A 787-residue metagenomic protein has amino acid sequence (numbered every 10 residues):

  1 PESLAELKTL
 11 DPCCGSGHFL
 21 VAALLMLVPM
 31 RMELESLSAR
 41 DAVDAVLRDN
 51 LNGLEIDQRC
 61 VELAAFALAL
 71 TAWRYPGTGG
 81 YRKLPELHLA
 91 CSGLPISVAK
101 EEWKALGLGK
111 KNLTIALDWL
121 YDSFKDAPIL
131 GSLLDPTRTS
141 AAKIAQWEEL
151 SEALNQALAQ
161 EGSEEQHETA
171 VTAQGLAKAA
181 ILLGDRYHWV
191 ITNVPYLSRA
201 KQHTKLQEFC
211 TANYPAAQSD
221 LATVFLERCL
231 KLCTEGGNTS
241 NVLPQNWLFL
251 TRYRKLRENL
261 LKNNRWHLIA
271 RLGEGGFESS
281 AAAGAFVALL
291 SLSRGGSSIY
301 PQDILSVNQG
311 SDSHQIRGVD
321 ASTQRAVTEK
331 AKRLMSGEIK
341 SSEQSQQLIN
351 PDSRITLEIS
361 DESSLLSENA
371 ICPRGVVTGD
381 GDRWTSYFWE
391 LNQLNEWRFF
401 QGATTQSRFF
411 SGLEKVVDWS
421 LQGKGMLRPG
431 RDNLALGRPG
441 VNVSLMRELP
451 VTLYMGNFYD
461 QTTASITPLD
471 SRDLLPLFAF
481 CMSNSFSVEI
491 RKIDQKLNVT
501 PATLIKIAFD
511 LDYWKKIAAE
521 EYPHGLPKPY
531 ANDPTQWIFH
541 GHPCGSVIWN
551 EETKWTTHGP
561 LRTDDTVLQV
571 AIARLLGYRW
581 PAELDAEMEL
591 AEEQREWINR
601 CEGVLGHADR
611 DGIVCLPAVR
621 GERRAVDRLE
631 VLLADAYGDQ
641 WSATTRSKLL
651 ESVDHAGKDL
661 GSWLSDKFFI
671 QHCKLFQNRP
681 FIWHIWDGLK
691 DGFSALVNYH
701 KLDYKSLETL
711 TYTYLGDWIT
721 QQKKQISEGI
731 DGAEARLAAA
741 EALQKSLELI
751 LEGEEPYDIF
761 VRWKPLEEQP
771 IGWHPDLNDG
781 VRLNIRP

Functional and structural regions predicted by a protein language model:
P1-F19, A39-C60, L182-R186, Y214-L221 (+16 more regions): Secondary-structure capping and boundary motifs in well-ordered enzyme cores
P1-K8, A157-I191, E208-A212, T223-L226 (+4 more regions): Flexible, glycine/threonine-enriched loop-and-boundary segments that flank and lead into catalytic domains of large
S3-L10, S16-W189: Class I S-adenosyl-L-methionine-dependent methyltransferase module
A5-L10, G17, D49-N52, P85-H88 (+9 more regions): Structural beta-strand/beta-sheet cores of well-ordered domains, especially the beta-sheet scaffolds that support
V21, V28, I56, V61 (+12 more regions): Signature of N6-adenine DNA methyltransferases within the class I
R138, D432, H524-P527, A531-P787: Terminal accessory regions of large proteins
L434-V451, Y459, L477-R491, F668-I670 (+1 more regions): Short Ser/Thr-interspersed hydrophobic loop/turn segments at strand-loop and sheet-helix junctions that line or gate
